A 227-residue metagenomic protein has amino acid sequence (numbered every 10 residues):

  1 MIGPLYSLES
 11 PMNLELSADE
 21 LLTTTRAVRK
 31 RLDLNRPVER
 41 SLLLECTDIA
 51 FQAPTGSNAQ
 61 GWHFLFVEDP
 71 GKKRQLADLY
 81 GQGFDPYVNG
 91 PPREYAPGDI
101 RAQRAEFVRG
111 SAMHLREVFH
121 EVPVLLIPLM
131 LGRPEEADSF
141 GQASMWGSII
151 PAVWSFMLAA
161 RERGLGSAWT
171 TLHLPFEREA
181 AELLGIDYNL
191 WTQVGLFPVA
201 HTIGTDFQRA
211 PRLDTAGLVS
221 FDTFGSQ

Functional and structural regions predicted by a protein language model:
M1-E45, I49, E68, Q75-D78 (+1 more regions): N-terminal accessory segments that position/regulate proteins before the catalytic core
P4-L14, T24-K30, T192-Q227: C-terminal helix-cap and adjacent tail motif
D48-F51, V124-E182: Small-aliphatic-rich amphipathic alpha-helix that forms the alpha element of a beta-alpha
I49-F51, R109-M113, A180-L184, G204-T205: Glycine-rich, charged/polar anion/phosphate-binding loops that engage phosphate groups from diverse ligands
A53-N58: Glycine-rich phosphate/pyrophosphate-binding beta-alpha loops
G61-W62, V122-L125, Q193-V194: Short, surface-exposed beta-edge/turn micro-motifs
F66-G147: Glycine/small-residue-rich phosphate/adenosyl-binding loop
D85-P97, L183-R209: A glycine-rich helix N-cap at a beta->alpha junction
